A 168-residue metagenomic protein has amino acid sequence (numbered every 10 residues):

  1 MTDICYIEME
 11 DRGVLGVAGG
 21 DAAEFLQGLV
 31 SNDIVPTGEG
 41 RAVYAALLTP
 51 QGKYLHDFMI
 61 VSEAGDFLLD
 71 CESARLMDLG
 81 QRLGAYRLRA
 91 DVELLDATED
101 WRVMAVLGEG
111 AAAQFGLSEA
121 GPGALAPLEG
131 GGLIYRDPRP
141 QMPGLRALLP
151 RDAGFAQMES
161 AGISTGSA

Functional and structural regions predicted by a protein language model:
M1-A168: Basic, glycine/lysine-rich polyanion-binding surfaces/domains
